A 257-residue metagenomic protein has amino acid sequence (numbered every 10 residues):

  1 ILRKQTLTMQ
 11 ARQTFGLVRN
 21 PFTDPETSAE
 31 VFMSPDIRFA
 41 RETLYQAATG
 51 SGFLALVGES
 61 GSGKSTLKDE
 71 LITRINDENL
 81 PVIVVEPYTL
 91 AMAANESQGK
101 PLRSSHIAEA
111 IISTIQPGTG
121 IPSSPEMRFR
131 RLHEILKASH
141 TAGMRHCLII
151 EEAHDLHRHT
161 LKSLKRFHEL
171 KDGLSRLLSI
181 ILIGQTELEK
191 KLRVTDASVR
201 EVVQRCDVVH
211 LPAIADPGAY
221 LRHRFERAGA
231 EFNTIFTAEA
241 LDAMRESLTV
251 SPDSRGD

Functional and structural regions predicted by a protein language model:
I1-S51: A short, basic N-terminal segment
Q13, K100-S163, K171-S175, A215-Y220 (+2 more regions): Mid-core helix/loop region of P-loop NTP-binding domains shared across ATPases and GTPases
Q46-T49, I75-N79, A138-A142, D155-R158 (+3 more regions): Conserved catalytic network of the ASCE P-loop NTPase/AAA+ motor domain
G50-E70: Walker A/P-loop nucleotide-binding motif
S65-D77, V84: Walker A/P-loop
D77-E96: Conserved catalytic segments around the Walker B and adjacent sensor/switch elements of P-loop NTPase domains
A93-A94, M144-H146, R166-S247: The catalytic "switch" region of P-loop NTPases
A93-L102, L192, P252-R255: Short, flexible/disordered intra-domain loops and linkers
